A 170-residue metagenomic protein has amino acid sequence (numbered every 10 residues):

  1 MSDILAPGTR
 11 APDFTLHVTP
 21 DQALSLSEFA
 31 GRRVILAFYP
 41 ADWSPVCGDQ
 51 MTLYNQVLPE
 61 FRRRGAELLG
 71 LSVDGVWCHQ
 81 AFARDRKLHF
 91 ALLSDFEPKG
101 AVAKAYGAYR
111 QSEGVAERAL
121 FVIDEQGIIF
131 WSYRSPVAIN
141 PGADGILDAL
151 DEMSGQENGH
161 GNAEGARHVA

Functional and structural regions predicted by a protein language model:
M1-A170: Chalcogenol-based redox active-site neighborhoods
